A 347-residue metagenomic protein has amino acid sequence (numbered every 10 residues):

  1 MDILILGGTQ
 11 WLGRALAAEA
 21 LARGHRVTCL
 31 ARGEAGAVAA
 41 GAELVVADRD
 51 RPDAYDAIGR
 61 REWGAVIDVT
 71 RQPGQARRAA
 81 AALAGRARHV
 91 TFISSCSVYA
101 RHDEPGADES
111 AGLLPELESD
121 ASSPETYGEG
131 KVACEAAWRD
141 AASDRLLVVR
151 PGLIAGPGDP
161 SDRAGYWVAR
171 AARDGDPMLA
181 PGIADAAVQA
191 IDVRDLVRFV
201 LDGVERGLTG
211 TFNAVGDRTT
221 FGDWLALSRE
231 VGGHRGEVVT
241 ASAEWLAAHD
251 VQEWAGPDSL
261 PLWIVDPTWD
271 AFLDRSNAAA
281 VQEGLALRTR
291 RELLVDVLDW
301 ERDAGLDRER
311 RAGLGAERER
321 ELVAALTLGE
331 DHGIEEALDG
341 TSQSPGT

Functional and structural regions predicted by a protein language model:
I3-R23: N-terminal Rossmann NAD(P)H-binding glycine-rich loop of SDR-like oxidoreductase domains
T9, G33-R88, F92, V98-A100: NAD(P)H-binding glycine-rich loop region in Rossmannoid oxidoreductase-like domains and their noncatalytic homologs
R26-R32: Conserved glycine-rich Rossmann-like NAD(P)H-binding loop of the short-chain dehydrogenase/reductase
R78-V132, L147: Conserved Rossmann-fold NAD(P)-dependent oxidoreductase catalytic core, especially the SDR/UDP-sugar
C134-G158: Conserved beta-loop-beta element that borders a ligand/cofactor-binding pocket
D162-W167, A180-G210, G216: Substrate-positioning beta->alpha
V168-P181, H234-E237: A short C-terminal helix-loop "cap" of Rossmann-like NAD(P)-dependent dehydrogenase/epimerase domains
D202-A271, R275-A278, D296-L298, G305-T347: Mid/C-terminal beta-alpha module of Rossmann-like enzyme folds, strongest in SDR-family dehydrogenases/epimerases
